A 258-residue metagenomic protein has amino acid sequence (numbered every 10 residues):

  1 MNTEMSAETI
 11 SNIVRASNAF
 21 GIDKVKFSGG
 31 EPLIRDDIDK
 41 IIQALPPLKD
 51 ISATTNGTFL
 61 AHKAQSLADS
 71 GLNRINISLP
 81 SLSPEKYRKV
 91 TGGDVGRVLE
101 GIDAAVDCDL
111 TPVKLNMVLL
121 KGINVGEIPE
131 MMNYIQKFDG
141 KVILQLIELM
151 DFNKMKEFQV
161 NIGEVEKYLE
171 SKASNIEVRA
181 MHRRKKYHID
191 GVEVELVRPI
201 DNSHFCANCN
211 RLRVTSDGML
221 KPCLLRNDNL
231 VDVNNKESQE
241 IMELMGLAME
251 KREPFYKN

Functional and structural regions predicted by a protein language model:
M1, S83-V90, N153-K156, V231: A short acidic, helix-capping loop that chelates divalent metal ions and anchors anionic groups
E4-F27, I34-I135, K141-Q145: Radical SAM/AdoMet-radical enzyme domain recognition
R15, Q43, N133, D151 (+2 more regions): Generic alpha-helical structural context detector
E31, I38, R88, T215 (+1 more regions): Short, surface-exposed, charged/polar-biased interaction segments
L33-I34, F152: Short, active-site-adjacent cap segments at secondary-structure transitions
K137-V142, E170-S174: Structural alpha-beta junctions
F152-K257: Accessory C-terminal segments flanking Radical SAM cores
